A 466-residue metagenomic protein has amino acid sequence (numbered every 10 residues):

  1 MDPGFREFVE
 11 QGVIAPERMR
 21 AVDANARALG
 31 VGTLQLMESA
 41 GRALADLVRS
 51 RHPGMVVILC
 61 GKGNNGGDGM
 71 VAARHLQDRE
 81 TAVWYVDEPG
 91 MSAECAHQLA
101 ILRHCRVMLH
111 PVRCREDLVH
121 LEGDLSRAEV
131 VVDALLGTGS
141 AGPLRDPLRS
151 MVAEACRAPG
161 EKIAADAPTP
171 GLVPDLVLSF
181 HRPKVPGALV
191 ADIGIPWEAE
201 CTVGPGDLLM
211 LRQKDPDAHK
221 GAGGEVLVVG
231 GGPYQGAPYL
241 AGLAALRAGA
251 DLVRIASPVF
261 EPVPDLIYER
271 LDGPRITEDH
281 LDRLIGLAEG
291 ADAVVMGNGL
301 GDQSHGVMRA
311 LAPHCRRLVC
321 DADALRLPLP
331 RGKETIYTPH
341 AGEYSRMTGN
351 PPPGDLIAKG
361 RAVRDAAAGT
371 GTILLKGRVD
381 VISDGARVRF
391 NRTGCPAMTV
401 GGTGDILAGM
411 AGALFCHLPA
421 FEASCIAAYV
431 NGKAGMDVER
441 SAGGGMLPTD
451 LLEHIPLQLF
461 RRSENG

Functional and structural regions predicted by a protein language model:
M1-S92, A96, V130, H181-V319 (+3 more regions): Small-residue (G/A/S/T)-rich helix-start motifs and N-terminal tracts that mark the onset
V86-S92, R103, P111-R113: Tryptophan-rich substrate-binding surfaces of secreted polymer-degrading and adhesive proteins
A96-L109, L266: Short, conserved SAM-binding/catalytic segment of Class I S-adenosyl-L-methionine-dependent methyltransferases
H104-R127, I276-L287, L300: A structured beta-alpha segment of the ubiquitous adenosine-cofactor-binding alpha/beta core
R115-L118, A167-P170, A324-L325: Short acidic loop-to-helix transition motifs that present clustered carboxylates
E122, E129-V130, A134-V203: Internal gly/pro-rich beta-alpha loop/helix module that stabilizes soluble enzyme cofactors or their anionic handles
D146-P159, G306-A322: A short, gly/pro- and small-residue-rich
